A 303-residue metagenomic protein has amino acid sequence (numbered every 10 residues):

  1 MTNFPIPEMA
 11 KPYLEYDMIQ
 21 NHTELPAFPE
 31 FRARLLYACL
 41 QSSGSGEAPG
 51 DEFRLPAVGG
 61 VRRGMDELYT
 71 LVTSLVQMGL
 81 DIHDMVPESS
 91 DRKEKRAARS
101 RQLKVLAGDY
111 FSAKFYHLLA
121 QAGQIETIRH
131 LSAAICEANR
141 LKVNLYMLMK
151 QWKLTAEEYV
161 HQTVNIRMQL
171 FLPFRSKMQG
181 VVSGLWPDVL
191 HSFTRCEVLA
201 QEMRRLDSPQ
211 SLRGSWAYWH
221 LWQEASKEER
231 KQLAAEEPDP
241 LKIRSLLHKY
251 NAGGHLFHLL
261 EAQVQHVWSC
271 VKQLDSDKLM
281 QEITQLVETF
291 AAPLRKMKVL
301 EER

Functional and structural regions predicted by a protein language model:
M1-R303: All-alpha prenyltransferase/terpene-synthase fold signal
